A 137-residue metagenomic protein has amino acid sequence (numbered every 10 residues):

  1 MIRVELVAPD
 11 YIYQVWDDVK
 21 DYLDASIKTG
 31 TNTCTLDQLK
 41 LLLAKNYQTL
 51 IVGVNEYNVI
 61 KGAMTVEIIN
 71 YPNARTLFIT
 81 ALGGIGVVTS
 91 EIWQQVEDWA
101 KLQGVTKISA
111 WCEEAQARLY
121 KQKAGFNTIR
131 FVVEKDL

Functional and structural regions predicted by a protein language model:
M1, E5-I12, W111-L137: Terminal substrate-recognition subdomain of acyl/acetyltransferases
M1-C34: Short amphipathic alpha-helix that is part of the acyltransferase structural core
R3, K20, Q48-V52, G62-T65 (+3 more regions): Ordered hydrophobic segments in well-structured contexts
T29-Q48: Active-site rim helix/loop that mediates acceptor-substrate recognition in acyltransferases
K40-L41, E67-I69, D98: Short, flexible, glycine/charge-rich loop motifs used to bind or transfer phosphoryl groups or to couple energy/partner
K45-V87: Conserved donor-binding loop and adjoining core beta-sheet/short helix segment in diverse acyl/aminoacyl transferases
G53-K61, W93-E97, L119-F126, K135-L137: Solvent-exposed, well-ordered amphipathic alpha-helical segments that flank/support binding or catalytic loops
A74-K123: Acyl-donor binding region in acyl/amide transferases
